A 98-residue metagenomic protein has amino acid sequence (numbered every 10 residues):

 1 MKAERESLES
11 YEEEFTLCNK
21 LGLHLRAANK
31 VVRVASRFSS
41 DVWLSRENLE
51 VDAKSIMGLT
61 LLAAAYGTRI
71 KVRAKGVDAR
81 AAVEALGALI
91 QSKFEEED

Functional and structural regions predicted by a protein language model:
M1-E4, L25, S45, V72 (+1 more regions): Short, intrinsically disordered low-complexity segments
K2, S10-E12, C18-L21: Positively charged, low-complexity intrinsically disordered leader regions
K2-E6, R33, L61, A81-A85 (+1 more regions): Long, contiguous binding/interaction regions
S7-E14, R69-K71: Intrinsic-disorder/low-complexity, polar/charged segments enriched in Ser/Thr/Lys/Arg/Asp/Glu/Gln
T16-Y66, A74: Compact, glycine-rich, soluble single-domain proteins
A65-D98: C-terminal structural segments of small proteins and small subunits
